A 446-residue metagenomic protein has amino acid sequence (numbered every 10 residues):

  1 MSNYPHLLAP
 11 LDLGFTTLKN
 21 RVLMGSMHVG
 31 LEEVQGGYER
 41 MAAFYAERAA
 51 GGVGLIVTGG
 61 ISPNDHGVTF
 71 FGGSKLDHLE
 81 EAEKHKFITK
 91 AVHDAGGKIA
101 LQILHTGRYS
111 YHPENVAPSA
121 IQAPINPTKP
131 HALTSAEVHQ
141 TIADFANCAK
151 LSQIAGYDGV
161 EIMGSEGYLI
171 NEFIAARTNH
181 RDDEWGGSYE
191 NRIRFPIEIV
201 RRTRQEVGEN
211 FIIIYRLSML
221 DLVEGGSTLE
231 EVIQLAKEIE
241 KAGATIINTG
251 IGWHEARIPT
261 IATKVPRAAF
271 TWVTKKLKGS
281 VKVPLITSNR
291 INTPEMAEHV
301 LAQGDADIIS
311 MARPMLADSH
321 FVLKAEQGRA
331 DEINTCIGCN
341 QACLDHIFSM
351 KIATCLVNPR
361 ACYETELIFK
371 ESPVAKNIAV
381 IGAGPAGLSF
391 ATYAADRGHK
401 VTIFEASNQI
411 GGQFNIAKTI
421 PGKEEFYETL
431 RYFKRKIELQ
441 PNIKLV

Functional and structural regions predicted by a protein language model:
M1-I381, P385-V401, A406-Q409, Q413-N415: Flavin-dependent oxidoreductase catalytic cores
I333, G338, I416-L445: N-terminal glycine-rich dinucleotide-binding loop that anchors FAD/FMN and/or NAD(P) in oxidoreductases
